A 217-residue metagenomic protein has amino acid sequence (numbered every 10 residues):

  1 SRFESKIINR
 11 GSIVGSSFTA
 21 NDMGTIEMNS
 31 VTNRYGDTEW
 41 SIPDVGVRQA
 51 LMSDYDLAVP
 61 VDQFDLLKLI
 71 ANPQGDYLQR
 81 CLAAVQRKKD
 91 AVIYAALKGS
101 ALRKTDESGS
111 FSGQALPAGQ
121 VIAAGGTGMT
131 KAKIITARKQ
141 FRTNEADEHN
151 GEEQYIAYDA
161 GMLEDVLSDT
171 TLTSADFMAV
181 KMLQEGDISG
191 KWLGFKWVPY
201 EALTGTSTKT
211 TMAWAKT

Functional and structural regions predicted by a protein language model:
S1-E4, G11-N29, P43-L51, Y55 (+4 more regions): Sequence/fold signature of self-assembling virion shell proteins
S1-I7, D90, D147: Short, Lys/Arg-rich flexible segments
N9-S12, T143-H149, D187: A general structural signal for short secondary-structure junctions and capping/turn motifs
T19, T25, E39, G46-G75 (+1 more regions): Structured, hydrophobic secondary-structure cores that serve as assembly/anchoring elements
N33-W40: Short Gly/aromatic-enriched secondary-structure transition segments
F64-T143: Alpha-helical scaffold segments that mediate packing/assembly in large oligomeric complexes
G99, G161-D165, L203-G205: Short, catalytically relevant binding-site loops at active-site mouths
